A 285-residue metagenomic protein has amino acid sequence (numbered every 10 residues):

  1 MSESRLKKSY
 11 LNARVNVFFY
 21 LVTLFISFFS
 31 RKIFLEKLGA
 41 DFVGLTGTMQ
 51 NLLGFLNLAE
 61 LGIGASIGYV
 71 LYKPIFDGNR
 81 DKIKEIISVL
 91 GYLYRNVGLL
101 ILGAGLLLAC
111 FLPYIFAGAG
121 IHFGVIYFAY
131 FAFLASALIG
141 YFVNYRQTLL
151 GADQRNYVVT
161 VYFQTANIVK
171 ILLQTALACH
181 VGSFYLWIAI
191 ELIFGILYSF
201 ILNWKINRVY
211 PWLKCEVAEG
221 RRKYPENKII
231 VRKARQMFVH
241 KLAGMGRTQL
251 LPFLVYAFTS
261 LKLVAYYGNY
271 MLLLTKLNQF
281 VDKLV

Functional and structural regions predicted by a protein language model:
M1-S9, Y185, L202-Q249: Interhelical loop/hinge segments that connect adjacent transmembrane helices in multipass membrane
K8-Y72, L102-G105, S136, K170-I171 (+2 more regions): Signature of the first transmembrane helix
S9-Y10, G47, D81-N96, V231 (+1 more regions): Interfacial transmembrane-helix starts/ends
Y10, A135-T165, Y185, V285: Membrane-interface junctions at transmembrane-helix termini in multi-pass inner-membrane proteins
L21, G91-G118, A132, T175-H180: Alpha-helical transmembrane segments of multi-pass membrane transport and lipid-handling proteins
L61-D77, A152, P211, L274-V285: Helix-loop junctions and terminal segments of transmembrane helices in multi-pass membrane transport/translocation
G103, L107-C110, Y114, A119-V143 (+2 more regions): Alpha-helical transmembrane segments of multi-pass membrane proteins
Y127, F131, V161-P211, I229 (+1 more regions): Hydrophobic alpha-helical transmembrane segments
